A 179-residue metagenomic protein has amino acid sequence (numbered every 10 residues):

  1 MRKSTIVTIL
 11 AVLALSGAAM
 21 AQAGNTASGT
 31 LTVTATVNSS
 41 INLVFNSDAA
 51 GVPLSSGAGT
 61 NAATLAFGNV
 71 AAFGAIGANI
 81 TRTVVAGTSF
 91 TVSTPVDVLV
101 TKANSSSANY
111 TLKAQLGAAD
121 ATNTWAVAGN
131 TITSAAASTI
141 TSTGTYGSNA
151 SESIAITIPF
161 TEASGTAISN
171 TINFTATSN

Functional and structural regions predicted by a protein language model:
M1-Q22: Gram-negative bacterial Sec-dependent N-terminal signal peptides
Q22-D120, I132, A137-N179: N-terminal small/polar-rich segments of proteins
G129: A short beta-strand motif that forms the metal-chelation/ATP-contact edge of phosphoryl-transfer active sites
